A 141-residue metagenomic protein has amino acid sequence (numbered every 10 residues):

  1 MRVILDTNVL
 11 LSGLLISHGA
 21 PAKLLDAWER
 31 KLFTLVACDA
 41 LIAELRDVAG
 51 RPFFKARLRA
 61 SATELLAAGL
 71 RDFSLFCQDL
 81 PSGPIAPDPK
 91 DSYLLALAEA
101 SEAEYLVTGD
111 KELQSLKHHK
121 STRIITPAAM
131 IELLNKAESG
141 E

Functional and structural regions predicted by a protein language model:
M1-A37: Short, well-structured N-terminal submotif of metal-dependent ribonuclease cores
D6-T7, A37-C38, G109-D110, T126-P127: A secondary-structure boundary/capping signal
G19, V36, S61, I85-S92 (+1 more regions): Residues at secondary-structure transition points
A27, L97, L116: Hydrophobic/aromatic ligand-binding patch that stacks against planar heteroaromatic rings of cofactors or nucleotides
A27-S82: PIN-domain endoribonuclease scaffold, especially VapC-family toxins
D72-L106, K111: Active-site neighborhoods of divalent-metal-dependent phosphate/nucleic-acid chemistry enzymes
S101-E104, K111-E141: Acidic, PIN/NYN-like endoribonuclease modules and their adjacent C-terminal/linker elements
